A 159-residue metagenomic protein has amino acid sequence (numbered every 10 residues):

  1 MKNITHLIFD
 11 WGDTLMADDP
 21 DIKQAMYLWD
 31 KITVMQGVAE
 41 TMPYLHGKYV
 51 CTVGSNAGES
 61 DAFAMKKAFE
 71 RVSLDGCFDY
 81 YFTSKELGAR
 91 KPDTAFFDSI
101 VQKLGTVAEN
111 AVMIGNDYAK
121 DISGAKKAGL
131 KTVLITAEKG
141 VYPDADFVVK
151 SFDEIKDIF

Functional and structural regions predicted by a protein language model:
M1-W11, A17, V34, A39 (+2 more regions): Asp-based, Mg2+/Mn2+-dependent phosphohydrolase catalytic module
D21-W29: Conserved phosphoryl-transfer catalytic core
